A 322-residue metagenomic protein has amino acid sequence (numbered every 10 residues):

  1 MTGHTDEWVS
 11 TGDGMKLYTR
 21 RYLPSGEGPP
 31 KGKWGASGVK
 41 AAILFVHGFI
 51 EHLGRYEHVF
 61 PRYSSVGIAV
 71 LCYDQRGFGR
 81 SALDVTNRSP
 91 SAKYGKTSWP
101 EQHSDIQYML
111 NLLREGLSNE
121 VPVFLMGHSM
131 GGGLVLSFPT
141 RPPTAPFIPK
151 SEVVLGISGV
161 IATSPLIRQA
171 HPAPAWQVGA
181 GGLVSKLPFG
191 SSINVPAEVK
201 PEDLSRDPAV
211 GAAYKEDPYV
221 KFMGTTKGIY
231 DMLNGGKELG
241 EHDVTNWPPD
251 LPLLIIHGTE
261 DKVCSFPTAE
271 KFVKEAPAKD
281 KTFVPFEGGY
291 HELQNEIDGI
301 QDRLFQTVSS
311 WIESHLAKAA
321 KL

Functional and structural regions predicted by a protein language model:
M1-G35: N-terminal cap/lid segment of alpha/beta-hydrolase-fold proteins
K40-E51, S129-M130, T259: Active-site glycine-rich loops that stabilize anionic/oxyanionic intermediates across multiple enzyme folds
L53-R55, F60-S89: Conserved alpha/beta-hydrolase
K93-E115: Alpha/beta-hydrolase active-site loop
M130-T225: Alpha/beta-hydrolase-fold enzymes
L251, S265-E275: Short alpha-helix in the alpha/beta-hydrolase fold that links the catalytic acid
I255-H257, D261: Short beta-strand/loop motif that positions the catalytic acidic residue of the alpha/beta-hydrolase fold
D280-L322: Catalytic active-site module of serine/aspartate enzymes centered on a nucleophile-bearing elbow/loop
